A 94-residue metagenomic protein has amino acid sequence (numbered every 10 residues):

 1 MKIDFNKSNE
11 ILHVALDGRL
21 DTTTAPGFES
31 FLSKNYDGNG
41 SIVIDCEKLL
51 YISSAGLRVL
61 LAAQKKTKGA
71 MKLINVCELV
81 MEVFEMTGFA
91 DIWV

Functional and structural regions predicted by a protein language model:
K2-D4, D91-V94: Short hydrophobic/aromatic patches at helix-to-coil boundaries
K2-E29, E47: STAS-typified acidic loop motif
T22-W93: Amphipathic alpha-helical interaction surfaces in cytosolic regulatory modules
